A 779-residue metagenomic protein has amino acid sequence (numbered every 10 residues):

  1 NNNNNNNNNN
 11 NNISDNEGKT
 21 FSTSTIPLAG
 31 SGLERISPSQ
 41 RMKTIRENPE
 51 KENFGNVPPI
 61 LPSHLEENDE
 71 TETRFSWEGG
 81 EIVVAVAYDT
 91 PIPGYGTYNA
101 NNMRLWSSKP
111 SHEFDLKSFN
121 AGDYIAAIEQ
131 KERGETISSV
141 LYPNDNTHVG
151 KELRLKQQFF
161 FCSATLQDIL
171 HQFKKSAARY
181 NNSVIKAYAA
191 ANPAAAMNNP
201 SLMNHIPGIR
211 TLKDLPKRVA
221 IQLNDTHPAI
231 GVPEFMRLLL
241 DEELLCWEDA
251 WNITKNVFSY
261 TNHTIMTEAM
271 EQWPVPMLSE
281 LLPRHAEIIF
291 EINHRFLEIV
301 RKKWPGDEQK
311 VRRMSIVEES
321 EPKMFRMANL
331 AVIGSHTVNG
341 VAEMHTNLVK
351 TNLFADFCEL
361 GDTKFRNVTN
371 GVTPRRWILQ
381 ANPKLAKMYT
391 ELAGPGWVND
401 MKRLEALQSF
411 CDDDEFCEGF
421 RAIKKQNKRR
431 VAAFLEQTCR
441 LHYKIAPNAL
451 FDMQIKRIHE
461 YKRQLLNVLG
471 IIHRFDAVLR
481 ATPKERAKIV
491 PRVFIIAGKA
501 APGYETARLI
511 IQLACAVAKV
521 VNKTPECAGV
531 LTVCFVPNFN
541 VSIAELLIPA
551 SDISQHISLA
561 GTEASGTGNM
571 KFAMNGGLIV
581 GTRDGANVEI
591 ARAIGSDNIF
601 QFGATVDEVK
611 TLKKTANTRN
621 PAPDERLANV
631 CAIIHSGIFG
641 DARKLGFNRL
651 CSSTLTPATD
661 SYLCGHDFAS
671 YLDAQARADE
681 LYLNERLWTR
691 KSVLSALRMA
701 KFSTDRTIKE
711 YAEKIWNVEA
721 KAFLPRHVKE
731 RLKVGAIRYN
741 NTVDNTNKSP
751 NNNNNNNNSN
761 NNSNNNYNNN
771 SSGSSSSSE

Functional and structural regions predicted by a protein language model:
N1-N3, N11-N740: A conserved ligand/cofactor-binding region detector
N2-N12, P750-S776: Long, low-complexity Q/N-rich tracts
K19, K748-N751: Polybasic, lysine/arginine-rich low-complexity segments
